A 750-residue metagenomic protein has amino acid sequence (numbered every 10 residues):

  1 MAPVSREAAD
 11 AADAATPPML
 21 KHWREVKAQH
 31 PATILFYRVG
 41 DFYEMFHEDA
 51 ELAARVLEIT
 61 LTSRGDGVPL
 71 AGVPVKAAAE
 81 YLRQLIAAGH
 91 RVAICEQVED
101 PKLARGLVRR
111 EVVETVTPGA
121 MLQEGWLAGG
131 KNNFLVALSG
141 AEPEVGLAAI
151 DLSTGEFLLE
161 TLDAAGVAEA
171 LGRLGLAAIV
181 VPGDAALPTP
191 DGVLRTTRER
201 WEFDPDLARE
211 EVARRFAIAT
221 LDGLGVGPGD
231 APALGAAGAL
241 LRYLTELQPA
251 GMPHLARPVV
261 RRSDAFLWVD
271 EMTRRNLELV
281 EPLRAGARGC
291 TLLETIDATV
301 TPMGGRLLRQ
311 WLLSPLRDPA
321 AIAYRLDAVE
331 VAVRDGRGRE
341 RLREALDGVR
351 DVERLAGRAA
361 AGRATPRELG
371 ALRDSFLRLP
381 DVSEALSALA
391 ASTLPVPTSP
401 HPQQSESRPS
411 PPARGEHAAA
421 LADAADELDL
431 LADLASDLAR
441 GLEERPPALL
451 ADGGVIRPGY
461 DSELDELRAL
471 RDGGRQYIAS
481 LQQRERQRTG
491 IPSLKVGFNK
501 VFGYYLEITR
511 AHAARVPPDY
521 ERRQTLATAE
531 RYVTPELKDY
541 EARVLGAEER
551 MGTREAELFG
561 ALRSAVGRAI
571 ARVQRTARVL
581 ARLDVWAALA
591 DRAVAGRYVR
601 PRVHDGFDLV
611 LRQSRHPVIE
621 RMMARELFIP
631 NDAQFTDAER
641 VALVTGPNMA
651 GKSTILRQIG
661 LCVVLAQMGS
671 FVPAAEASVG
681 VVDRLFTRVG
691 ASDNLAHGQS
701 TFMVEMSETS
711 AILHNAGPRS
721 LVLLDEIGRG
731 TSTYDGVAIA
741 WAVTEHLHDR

Functional and structural regions predicted by a protein language model:
A2-R334, E340, E344-A360, A364-L394 (+2 more regions): Charged catalytic and DNA/RNA-contacting regions of genome-maintenance and nucleic-acid-processing enzymes
H47-A50, V300, W311, T509-E541 (+1 more regions): ATPase nucleotide-binding head domains, primarily ABC-like/P-loop NTPase cores
C95, P118-L127, G251, A479-I491 (+3 more regions): Active-site phosphate-binding and catalytic loops of NTP-dependent enzymes
P315, D335-G338, T365, G453-I456 (+9 more regions): Amphipathic alpha-helical coiled-coil segments and their boundaries
A361, T365, R378, A420-D423 (+4 more regions): Charged, surface-exposed helical/loop "interaction arms" that form contiguous linear patches used for dimerization
A391-H417: Intrinsic disorder/low-complexity segments
E443-P447, L526, E530-S564, L580: Extended, charged coiled-coil "arm/hinge" scaffolds of SMC/Rad50-like chromosome-maintenance ATPases and other large
